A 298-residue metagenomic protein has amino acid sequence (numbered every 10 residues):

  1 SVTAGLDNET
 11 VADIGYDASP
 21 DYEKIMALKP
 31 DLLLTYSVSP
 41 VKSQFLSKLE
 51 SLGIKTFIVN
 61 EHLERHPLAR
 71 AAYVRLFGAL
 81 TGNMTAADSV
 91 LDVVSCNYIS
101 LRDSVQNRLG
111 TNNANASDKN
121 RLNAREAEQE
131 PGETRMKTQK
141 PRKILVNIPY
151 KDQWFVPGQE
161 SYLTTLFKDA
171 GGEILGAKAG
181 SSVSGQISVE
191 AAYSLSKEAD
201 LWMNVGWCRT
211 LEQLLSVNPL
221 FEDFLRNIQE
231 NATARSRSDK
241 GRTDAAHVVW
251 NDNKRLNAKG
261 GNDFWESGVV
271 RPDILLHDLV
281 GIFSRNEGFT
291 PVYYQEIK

Functional and structural regions predicted by a protein language model:
S1, G15, V41-Q44, N60-R75 (+1 more regions): Extracytoplasmic ligand-binding site segments that recognize negatively charged/polar headgroups
S1-L28, L32-S39: A short, structured surface patch at a secondary-structure boundary
T10-Y16, L32-Y36, I58-E64, R75-M84 (+2 more regions): Second-shell loop/turn segments in exported
P20-K29, I187-E198: Short helices/loops that flank or line small-molecule/ion binding pockets
E64-S89, V93, L195, N204-K298: Structured C-terminal subdomain patch of bacterial secreted/periplasmic proteins
M84-N113, M136-A170: Basic- and aromatic-lined ligand-binding clefts that recognize polyanionic substrates
N112-D118, R125-E128, G132-R135, Q139: Short, low-complexity, charge-dense intrinsically disordered segments
L163-S184, M203-R209, V248-N253: His/Asp/Glu-enriched short active-site or ligand-binding loop at hydrolase and phosphoryl-transfer sites
